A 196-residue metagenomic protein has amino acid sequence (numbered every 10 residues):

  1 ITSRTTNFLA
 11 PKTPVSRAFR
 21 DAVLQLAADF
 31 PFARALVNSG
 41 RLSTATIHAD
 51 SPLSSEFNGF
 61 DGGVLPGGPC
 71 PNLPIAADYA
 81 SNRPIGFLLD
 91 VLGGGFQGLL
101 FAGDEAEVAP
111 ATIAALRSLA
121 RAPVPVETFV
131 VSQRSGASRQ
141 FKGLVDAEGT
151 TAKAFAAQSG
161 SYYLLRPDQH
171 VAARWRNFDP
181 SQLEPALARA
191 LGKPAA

Functional and structural regions predicted by a protein language model:
I1-A196: Helical substrate-recognition/capping region of FAD-dependent monooxygenase/halogenase enzymes
